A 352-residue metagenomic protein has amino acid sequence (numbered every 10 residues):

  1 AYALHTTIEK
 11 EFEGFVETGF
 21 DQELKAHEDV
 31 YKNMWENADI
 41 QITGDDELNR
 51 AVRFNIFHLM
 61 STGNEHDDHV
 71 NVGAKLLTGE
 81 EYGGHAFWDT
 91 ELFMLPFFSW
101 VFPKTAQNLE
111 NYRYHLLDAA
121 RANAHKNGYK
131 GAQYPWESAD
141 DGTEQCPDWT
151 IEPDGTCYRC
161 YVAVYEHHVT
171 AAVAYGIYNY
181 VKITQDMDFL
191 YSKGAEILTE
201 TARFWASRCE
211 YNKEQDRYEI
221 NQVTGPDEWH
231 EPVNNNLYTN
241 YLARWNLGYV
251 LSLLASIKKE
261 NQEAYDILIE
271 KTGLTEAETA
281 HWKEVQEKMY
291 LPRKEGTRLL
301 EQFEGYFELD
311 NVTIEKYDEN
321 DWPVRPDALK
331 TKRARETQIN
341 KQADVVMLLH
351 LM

Functional and structural regions predicted by a protein language model:
A1-E81, R333: Acidic/polar, glycine-enriched structural segments that form the non-catalytic walls/loops of the carbohydrate-binding
E36-Q41, H58-T62, L92-P103, A172-M187 (+4 more regions): Well-ordered alpha-helical scaffold segments within catalytic/enzyme domains
I42-N49, E65-D67, W100-E110, V181-E196 (+1 more regions): Structural helix-adjacent loops and short alpha-helical linkers that scaffold large soluble proteins
G44, T78-W88, C157-T170, E228-N240 (+1 more regions): Solvent-exposed loop and edge beta-strand segments that line ligand/cofactor-binding and catalytic clefts
F54-S61, Y112-A119, E196-R208, W245 (+2 more regions): Alpha-helical scaffold segments in carbohydrate-active enzymes
G63-T78, K104-Y175, V181, D188-S192 (+1 more regions): Helix-terminus loop motifs that line ligand-binding clefts
A86-L116, E166, S192, G248 (+3 more regions): Active-site core of glycosidic bond-cleaving carbohydrate-active enzymes
E200, F204-A277: Acidic/histidine-rich catalytic neighborhood
